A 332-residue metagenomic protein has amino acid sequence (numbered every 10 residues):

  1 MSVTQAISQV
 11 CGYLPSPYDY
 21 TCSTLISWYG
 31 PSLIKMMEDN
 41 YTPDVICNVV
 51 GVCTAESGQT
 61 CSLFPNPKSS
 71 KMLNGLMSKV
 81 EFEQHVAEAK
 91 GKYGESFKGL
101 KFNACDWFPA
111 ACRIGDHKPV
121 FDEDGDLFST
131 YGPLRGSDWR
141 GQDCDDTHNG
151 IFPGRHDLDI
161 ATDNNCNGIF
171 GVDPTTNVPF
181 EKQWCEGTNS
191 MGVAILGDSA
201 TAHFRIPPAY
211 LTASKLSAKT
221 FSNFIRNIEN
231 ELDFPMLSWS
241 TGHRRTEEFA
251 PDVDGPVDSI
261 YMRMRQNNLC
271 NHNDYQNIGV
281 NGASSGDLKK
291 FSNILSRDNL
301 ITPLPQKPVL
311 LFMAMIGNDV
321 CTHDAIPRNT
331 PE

Functional and structural regions predicted by a protein language model:
M1-D116: Extracellular/luminal segments of secreted precursors and ectodomains of membrane proteins
Q5, Q9, P31, D44 (+7 more regions): Solvent-exposed, polar/charged alpha-helical surfaces in well-ordered, non-transmembrane soluble domains, broadly
Q5, Y20-T24, M36-Y41, H156 (+4 more regions): Soluble non-cytosolic domains of exported or imported proteins
Y93-G187, G192: Extracellular calcium-associated, cysteine-rich motifs in secreted modular proteins
G192-L196, L311: Conserved beta-strand elements of the Class I
L196-T212: Short, solvent-exposed beta-strand-terminating loops
L216-P331: Conserved SGNH/GDSL esterase-like catalytic core that processes O-acyl groups on lipids and polysaccharides
